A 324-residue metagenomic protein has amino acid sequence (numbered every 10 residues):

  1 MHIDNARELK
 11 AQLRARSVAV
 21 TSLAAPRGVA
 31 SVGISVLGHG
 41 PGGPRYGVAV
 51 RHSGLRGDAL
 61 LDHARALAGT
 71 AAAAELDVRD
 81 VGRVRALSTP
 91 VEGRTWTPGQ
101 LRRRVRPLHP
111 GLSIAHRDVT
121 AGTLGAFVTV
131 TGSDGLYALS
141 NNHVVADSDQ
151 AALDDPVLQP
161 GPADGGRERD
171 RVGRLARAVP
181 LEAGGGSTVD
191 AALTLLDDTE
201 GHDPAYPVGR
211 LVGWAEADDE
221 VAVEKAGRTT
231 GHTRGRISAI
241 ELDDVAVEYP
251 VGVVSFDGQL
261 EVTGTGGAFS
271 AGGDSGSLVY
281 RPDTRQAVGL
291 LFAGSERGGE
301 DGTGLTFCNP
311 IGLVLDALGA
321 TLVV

Functional and structural regions predicted by a protein language model:
M1-V128, L136: Noncatalytic regulatory segments and standalone regulatory/sensor domains
G57-A71, A205-A215, F307: Surface-exposed flexible segments
R103-G258, V262-T263, Y280-D283, F292: Serine endopeptidase catalytic core focused on the charge-relay Asp
H232, G276, A287: Active-site lining segments that contact anionic ligands and/or coordinate catalytic metals
A271-S275: Short, small/polar residue-rich loop motifs at catalytic or cofactor-binding pockets
Y280-V324: C-terminal subregion of chymotrypsin/trypsin-like serine protease catalytic domains
